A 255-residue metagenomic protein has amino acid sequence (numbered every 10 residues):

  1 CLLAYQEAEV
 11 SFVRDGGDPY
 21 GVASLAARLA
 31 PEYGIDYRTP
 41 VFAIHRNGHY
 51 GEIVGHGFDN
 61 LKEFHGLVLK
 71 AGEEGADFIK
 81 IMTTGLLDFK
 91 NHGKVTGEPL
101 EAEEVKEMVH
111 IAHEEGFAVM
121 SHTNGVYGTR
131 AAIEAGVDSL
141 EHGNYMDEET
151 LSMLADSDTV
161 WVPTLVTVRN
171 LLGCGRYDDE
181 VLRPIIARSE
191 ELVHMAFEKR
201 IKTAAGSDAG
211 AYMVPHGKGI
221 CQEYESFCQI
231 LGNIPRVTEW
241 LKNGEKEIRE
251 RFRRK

Functional and structural regions predicted by a protein language model:
C1-Y33, H56-K80, H110: Alpha-helical scaffold segments that flank or form the walls of functional sites
Q6, R14-G17, M120-S121, E141-H142 (+3 more regions): Active-site neighborhood of phospho(di)ester-bond hydrolases with catalytic His/Asp-centered motifs
G17-G21, Y37-R38, F42-N47, E52 (+5 more regions): Acidic, metal/ion-coordinating pockets
P19-A23, H45-R46, G85-F89, N124-R130 (+3 more regions): Active-site environment of divalent metal-dependent phosphoester hydrolases
A23-A27, A132, L154, F227: Hydrophobic packing residues within well-ordered alpha-helices of enzyme cores
G34, R38-I53, L86-A102, S157-P184 (+1 more regions): Active-site gating loops and adjacent loop-to-helix segments of metal-dependent hydrolytic enzymes
K62-W161, R183-A204, Q222, R254: Histidine/acidic residue-rich metal-binding segments in metalloenzymes
E114, Y177, A187-K255: His/Asp/Glu-enriched, well-ordered alpha-helical/loop segment that forms or immediately abuts the divalent-metal
